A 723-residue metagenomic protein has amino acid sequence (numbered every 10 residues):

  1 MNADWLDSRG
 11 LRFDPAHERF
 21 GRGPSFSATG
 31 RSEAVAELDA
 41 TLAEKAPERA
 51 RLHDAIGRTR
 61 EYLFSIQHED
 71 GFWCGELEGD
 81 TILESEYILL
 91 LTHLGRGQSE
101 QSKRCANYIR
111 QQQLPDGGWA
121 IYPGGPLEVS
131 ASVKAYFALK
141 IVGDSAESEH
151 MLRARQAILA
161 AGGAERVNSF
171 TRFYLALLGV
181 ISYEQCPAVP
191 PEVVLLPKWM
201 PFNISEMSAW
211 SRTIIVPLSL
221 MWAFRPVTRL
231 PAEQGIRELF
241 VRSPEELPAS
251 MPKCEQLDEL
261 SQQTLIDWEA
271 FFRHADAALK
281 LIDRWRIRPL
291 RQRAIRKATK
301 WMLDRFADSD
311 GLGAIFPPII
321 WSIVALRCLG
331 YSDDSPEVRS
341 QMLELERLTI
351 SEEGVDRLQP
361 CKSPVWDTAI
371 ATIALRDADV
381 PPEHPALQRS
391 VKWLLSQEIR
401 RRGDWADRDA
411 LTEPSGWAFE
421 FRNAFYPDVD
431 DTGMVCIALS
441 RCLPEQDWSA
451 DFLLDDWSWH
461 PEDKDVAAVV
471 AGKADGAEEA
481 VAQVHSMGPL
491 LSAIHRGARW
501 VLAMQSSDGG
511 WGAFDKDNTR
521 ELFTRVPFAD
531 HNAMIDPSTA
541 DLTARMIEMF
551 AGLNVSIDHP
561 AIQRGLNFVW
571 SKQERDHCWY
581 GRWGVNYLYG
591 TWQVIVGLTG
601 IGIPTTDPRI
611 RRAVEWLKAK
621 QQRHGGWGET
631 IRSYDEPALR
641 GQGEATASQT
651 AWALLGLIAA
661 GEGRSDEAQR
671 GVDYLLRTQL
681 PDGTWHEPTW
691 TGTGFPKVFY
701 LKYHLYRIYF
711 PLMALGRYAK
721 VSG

Functional and structural regions predicted by a protein language model:
M1-G723: Preference for long, amphipathic alpha-helical scaffolds in soluble/luminal domains and all-alpha bundles
